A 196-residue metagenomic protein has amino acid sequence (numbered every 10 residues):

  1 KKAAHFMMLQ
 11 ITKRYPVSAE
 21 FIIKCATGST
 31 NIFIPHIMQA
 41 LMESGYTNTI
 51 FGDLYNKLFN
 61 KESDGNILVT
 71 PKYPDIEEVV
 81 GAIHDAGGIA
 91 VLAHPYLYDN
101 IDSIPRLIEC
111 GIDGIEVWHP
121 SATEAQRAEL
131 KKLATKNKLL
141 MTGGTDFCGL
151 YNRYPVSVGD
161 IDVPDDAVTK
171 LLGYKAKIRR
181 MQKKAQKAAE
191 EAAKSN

Functional and structural regions predicted by a protein language model:
K1-D102, A167-L172, K177-A192: Extended substrate/RNA-proximal surfaces in nucleic-acid metabolism proteins
P74-I89, Y96-N196: Charged catalytic cores and adjacent phosphate/nucleic-acid-binding surfaces used for phosphate/nucleic-acid chemistry
